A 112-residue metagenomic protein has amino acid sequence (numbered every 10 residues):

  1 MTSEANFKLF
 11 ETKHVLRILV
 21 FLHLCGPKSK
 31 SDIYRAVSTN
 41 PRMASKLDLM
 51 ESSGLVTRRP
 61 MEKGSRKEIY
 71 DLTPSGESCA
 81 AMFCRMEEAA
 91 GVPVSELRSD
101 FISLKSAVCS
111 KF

Functional and structural regions predicted by a protein language model:
T2-R42: N-terminal helix-turn-helix DNA-binding core of bacterial DNA-binding proteins
T2-S3, S78-F112: Amphipathic alpha-helical dimerization/coiled-coil segments that flank or bridge DNA-binding/regulatory modules
K30-S31, D48, E68: Residues within the helices of the helix-turn-helix
S38, D48-S52: Residue-level detection of the helix-turn-helix DNA-binding "recognition helix"
E51-E62: A short, conserved structural fragment
E62-F83: Basic, amphipathic "hinge/linker" alpha-helix immediately C-terminal to the N-terminal HTH DNA-binding motif
